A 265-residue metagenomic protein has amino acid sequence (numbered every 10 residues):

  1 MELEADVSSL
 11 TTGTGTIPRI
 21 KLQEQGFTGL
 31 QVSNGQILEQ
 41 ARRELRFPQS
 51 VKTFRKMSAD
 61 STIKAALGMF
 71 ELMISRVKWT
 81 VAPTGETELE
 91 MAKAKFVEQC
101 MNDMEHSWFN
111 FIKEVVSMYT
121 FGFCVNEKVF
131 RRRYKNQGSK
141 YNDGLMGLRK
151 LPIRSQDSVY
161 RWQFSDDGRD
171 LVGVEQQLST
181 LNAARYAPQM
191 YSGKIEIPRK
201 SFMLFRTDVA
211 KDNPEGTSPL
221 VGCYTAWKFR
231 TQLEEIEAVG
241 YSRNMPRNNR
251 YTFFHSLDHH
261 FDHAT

Functional and structural regions predicted by a protein language model:
E2-L45, Q49-T62, L72, P83-T84 (+2 more regions): Structured, contiguous alpha/beta core segments that scaffold functional sites
V77-V81: Low-complexity, highly charged intrinsically disordered N-terminal segments that act as targeting/localization
